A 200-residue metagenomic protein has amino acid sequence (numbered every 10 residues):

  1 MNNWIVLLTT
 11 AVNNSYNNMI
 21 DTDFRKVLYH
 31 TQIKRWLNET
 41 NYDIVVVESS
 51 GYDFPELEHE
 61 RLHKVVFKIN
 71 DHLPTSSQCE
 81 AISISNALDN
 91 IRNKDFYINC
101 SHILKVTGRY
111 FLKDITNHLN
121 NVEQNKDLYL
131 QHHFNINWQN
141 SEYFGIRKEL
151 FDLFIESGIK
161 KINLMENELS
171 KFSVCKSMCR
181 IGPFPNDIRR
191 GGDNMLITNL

Functional and structural regions predicted by a protein language model:
M1-L200: ER/Golgi luminal nucleotide-sugar-dependent glycosyltransferases, focusing on the catalytic module
